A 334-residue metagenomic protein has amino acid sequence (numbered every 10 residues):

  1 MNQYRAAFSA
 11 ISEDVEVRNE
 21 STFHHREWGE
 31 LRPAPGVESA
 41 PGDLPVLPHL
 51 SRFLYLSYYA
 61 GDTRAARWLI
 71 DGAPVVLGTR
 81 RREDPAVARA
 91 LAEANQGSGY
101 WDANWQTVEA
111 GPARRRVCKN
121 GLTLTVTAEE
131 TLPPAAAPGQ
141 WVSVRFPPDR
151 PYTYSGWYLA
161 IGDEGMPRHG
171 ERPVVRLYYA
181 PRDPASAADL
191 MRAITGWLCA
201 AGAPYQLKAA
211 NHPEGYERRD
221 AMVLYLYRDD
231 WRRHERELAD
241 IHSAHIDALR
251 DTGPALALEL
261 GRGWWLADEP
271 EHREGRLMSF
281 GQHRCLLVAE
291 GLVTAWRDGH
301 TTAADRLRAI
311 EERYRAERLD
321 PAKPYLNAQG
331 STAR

Functional and structural regions predicted by a protein language model:
M1-P181, W296-R334: Charge-rich, low-complexity segments
P35-G36, V175-Y179, D220-V223, P270-E274 (+1 more regions): Charged, low-complexity surface segments at secondary-structure and domain boundaries
Y178, A187-L256: A contiguous, surface-oriented mixed alpha/beta subdomain in the mid-to-C-terminal portion of proteins that forms
Y179-P181, M222, G261, F280: Enzymatic toxin/effector payload domains
Y227-R334: Polybasic, proline/glycine-rich intrinsically disordered low-complexity segments
